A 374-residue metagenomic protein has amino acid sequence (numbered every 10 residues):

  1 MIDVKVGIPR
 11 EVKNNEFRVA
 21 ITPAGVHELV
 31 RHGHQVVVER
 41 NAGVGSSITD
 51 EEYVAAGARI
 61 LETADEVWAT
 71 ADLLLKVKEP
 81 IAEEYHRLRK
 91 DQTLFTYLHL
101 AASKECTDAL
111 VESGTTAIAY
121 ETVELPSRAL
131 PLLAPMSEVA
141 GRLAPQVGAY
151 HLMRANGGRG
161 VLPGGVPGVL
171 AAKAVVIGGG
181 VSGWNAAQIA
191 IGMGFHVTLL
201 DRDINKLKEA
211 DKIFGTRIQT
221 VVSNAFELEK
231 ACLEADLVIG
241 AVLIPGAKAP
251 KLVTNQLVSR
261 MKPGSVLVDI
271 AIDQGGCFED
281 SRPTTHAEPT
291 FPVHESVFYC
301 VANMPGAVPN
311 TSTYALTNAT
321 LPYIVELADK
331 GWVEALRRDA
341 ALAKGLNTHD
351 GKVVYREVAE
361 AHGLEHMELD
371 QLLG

Functional and structural regions predicted by a protein language model:
I2-A109, S113: An N-terminal-biased, well-structured beta-alpha scaffold segment characteristic of Rossmann-like dinucleotide-binding
I2-K5, E11, P80-K173, V301-N303: Glycine/serine-rich phosphate-binding loop and adjoining beta1-alpha1 elements at the start of nucleotide-handling
P9-I48, A155-G240, T290: Glycine-rich phosphate/diphosphate-binding loop of Rossmann-like nucleotide-binding domains
V36, I60, L94, A117-I118 (+3 more regions): Hydrophobic beta-strand scaffold residues
D72, K78-E79, L98-H99, N224 (+3 more regions): Short glycine-/small-residue-rich Rossmann-like dinucleotide-binding loops
E121-L162, I272, C277-G374: Adenosine-phosphate binding glycine-rich loop
K212-E295: Rossmann-like adenosine-cofactor binding region
